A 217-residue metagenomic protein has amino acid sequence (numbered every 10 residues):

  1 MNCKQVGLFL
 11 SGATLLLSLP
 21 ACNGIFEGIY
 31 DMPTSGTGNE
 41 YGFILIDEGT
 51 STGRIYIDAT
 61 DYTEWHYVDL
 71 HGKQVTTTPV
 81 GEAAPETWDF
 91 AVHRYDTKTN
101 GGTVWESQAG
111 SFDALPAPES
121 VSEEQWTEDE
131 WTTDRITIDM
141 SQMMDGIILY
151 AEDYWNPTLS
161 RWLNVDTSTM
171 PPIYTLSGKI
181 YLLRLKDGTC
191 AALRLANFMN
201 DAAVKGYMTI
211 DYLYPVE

Functional and structural regions predicted by a protein language model:
M1-S11: Bacterial N-terminal signal peptides that target proteins for export
L17-A21: C-terminal motif of bacterial Sec signal peptides marking the signal peptidase cleavage site
N23-E217: Surface-exposed, beta-sheet-biased, low-hydrophobicity segments with strongly acidic/polar composition
